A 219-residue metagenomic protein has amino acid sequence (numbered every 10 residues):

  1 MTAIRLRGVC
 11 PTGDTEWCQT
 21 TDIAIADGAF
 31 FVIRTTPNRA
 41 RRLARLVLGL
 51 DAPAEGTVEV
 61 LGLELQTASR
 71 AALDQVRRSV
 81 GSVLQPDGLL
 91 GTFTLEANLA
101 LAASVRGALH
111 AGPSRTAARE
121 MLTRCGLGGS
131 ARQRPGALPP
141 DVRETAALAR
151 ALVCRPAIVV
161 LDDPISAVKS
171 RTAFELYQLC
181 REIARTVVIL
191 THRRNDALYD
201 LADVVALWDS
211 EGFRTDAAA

Functional and structural regions predicted by a protein language model:
L48: Helix-to-loop junction immediately C-terminal to a conserved catalytic motif
G56-L65: Conserved ABC transporter NBD signature motif
L65-G81: ABC ATPase NBD coupling module
P86, F93-V105: Q-loop/switch helix immediately C-terminal to the Walker
A100-P113, R124: ABC-type ATPase nucleotide-binding domains, specifically the catalytic core motifs of the NBD
P113-S130: Conserved ABC ATPase "signature" region
L148: Hydrophobic anchor residue at the start of the ABC signature
